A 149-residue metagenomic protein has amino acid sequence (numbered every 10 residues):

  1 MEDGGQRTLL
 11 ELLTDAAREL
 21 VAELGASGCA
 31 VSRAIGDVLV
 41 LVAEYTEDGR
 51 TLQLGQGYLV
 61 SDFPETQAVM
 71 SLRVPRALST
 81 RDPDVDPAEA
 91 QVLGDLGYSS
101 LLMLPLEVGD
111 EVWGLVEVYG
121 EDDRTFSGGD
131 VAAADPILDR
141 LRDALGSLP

Functional and structural regions predicted by a protein language model:
E2-E44, L52-L54, L148: Helix-loop-beta substructure at the N-terminus of cytosolic sensory domains that couple signal/ligand detection
Q6-R7, E47, R81-D86, L141: Short, positively charged
G28, A90, M103, L115: Short hydrophobic/aromatic beta-strand element in the GNAT-like acyltransferase core that lines or flanks the acyl-donor
A34, R50-G94, S99: Regulatory sensory and allosteric helical modules in signal-transduction proteins and certain transcription factors
T66, L106-G120: Sensory-domain boundary capping and coupling elements
S99-E107: A short, aliphatic-rich beta-strand micro-motif
Y119-I137, A144-P149: Regulatory loop-to-helix N-cap segments in sensory/regulatory domains that couple ligand/signal detection
